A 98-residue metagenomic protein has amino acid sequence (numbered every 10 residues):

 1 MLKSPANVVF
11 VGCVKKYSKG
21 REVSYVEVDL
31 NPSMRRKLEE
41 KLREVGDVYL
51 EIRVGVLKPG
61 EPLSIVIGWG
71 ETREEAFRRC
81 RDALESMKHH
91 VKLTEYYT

Functional and structural regions predicted by a protein language model:
M1-T98: N-terminal, polar/charged subdomain of small-to-medium soluble alpha/beta proteins
